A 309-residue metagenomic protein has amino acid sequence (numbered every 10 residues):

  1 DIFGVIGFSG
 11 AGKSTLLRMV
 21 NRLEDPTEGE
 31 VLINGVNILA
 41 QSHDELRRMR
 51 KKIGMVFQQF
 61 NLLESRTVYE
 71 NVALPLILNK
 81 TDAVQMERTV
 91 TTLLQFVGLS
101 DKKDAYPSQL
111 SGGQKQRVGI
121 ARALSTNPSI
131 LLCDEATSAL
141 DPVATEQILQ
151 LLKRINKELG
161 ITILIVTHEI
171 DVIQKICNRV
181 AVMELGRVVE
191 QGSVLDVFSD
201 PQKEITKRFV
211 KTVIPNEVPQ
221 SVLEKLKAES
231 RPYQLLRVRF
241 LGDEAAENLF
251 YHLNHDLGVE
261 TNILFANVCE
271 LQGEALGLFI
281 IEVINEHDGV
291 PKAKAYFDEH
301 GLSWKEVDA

Functional and structural regions predicted by a protein language model:
N21: Helix-to-loop junction immediately C-terminal to a conserved catalytic motif
V36-N37, A73, I77, V84-D101: Conserved ABC ATPase "signature" region
I38-G54, L78, A83-V84, V197-P201: ABC ATPase NBD coupling module
R66-A73: Short coil-to-helix segment of the ABC ATPase nucleotide-binding domain corresponding to the Q-loop/switch region
A105-S108, S125-T126, C133: Conserved signature/switch motifs of ABC ATPase nucleotide-binding domains
I173-K175: A short, surface-exposed alpha-helical micro-motif characterized by mixed small hydrophobic and charged/polar residues
Q191-G192, D200: ABC ATPase "signature
